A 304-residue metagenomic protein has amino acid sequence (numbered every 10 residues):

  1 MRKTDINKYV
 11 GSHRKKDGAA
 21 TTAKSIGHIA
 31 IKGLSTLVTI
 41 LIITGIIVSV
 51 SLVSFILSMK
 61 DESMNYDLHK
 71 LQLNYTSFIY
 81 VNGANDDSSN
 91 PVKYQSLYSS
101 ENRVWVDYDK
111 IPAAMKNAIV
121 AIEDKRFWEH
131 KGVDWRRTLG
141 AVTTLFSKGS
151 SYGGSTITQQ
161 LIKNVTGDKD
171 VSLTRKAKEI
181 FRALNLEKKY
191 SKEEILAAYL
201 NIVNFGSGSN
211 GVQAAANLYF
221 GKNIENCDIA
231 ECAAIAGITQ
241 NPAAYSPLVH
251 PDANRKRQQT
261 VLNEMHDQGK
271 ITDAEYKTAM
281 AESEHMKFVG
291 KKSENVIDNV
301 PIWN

Functional and structural regions predicted by a protein language model:
R2-N304: Juxtamembrane regions of bacterial inner-membrane/periplasmic proteins, predominantly the peptidoglycan biogenesis
